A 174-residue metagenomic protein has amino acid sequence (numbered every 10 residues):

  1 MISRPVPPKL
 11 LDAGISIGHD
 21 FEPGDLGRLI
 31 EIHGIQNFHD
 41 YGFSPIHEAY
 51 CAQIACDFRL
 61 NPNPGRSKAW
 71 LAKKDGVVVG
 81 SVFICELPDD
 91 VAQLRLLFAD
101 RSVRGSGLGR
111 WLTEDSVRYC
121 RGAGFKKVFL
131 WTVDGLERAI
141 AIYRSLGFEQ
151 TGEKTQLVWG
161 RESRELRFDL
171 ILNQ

Functional and structural regions predicted by a protein language model:
M1, K9-G14, K126-Q174: C-terminal "cap" of GNAT-fold acetyltransferases
A13-I15, H19-S102, R110-D115, Y119 (+3 more regions): Acetyl-CoA-dependent GNAT
